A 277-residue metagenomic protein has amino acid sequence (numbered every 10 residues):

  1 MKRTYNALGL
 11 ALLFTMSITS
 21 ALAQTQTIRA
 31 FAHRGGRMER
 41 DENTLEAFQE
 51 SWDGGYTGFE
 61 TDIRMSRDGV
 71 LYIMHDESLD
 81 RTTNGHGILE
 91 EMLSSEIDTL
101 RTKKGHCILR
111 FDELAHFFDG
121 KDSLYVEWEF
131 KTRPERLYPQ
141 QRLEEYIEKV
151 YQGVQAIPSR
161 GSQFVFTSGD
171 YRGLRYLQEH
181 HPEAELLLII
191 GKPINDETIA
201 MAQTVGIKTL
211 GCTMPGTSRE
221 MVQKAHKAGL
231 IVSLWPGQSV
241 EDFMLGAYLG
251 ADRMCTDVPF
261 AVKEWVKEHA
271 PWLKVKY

Functional and structural regions predicted by a protein language model:
M1-T27: Bacterial Sec-dependent N-terminal signal peptides
L22-Y277: Phosphate-group recognition and catalysis centered on beta-loop-alpha active-site segments
